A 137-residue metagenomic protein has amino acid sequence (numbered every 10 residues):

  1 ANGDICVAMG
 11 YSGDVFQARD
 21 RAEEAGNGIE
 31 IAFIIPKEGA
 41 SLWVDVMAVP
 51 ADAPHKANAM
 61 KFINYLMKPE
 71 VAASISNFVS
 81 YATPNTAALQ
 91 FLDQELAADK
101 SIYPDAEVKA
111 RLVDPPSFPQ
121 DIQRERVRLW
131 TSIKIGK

Functional and structural regions predicted by a protein language model:
A1-P36: Ligand-binding pocket segment of bilobal, Venus flytrap-like solute-binding proteins
G3, A18-R21, D52, Y65-P69 (+2 more regions): Structured segments of extracytoplasmic/periplasmic soluble domains in secreted or envelope-associated proteins
M9, D52-A57, P69, P116-R124: Soluble non-cytosolic domains of exported or imported proteins
S12-F16, E38-S41, A53-P54, E70 (+1 more regions): Solvent-exposed loop/turn segments at secondary-structure junctions within structured extracellular/periplasmic domains
S12-V15, V46, A59-F62: A general structural signal for well-ordered alpha-helical packing
N27-A53, A97: Periplasmic-binding protein-like
P50-A110: Mature extracytoplasmic/periplasmic domains
A106-K137: Conserved C-terminal helix/tail region of periplasmic/extracytoplasmic solute-binding proteins
